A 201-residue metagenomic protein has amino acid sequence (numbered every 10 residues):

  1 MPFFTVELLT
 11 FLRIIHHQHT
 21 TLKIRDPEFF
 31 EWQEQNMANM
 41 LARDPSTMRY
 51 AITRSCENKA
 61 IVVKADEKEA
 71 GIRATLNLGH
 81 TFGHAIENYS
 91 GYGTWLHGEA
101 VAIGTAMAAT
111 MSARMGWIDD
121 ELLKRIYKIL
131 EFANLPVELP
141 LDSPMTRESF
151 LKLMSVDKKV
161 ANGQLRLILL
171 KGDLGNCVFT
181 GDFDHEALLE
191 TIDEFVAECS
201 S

Functional and structural regions predicted by a protein language model:
M1-A38: A glycine/threonine-rich phosphate-anchoring loop and its flanking beta-alpha core in nucleotide/phosphate-binding
P2, N88, L153-S155: Glycine-rich, charged/polar anion/phosphate-binding loops that engage phosphate groups from diverse ligands
F4-T5, H19-I24, A42, G71 (+1 more regions): Double-stranded RNA-binding/processing signature
E7-F11, E28-E31, I103-G104, K128-I129 (+1 more regions): Short acidic alpha-helix initiation/capping motifs at coil-to-helix transition points, especially at protein N-termini
L8-L9, K23-F29, S112-E121, N176-D182: Short helix-capping/linker segments at secondary-structure and domain boundaries
E31-E148: Active-site segments that bind and position negatively charged phosphate/pyrophosphate groups
W117-S201: C-terminal charged capping/lid subdomain of soluble metabolic enzymes
